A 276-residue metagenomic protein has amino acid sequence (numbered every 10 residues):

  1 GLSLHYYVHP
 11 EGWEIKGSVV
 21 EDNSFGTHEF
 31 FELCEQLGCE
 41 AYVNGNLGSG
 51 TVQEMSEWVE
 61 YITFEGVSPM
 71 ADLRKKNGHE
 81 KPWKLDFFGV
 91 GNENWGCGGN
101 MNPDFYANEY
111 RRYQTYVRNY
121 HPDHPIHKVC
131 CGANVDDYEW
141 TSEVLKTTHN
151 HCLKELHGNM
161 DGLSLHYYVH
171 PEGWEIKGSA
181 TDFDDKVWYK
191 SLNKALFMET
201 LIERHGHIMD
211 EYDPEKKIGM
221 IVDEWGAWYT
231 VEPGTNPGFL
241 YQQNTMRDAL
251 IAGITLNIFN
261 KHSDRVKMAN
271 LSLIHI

Functional and structural regions predicted by a protein language model:
G1-N46: Active-site-adjacent substrate/metal-binding segments within catalytic domains of carbohydrate-active enzymes
S24-E29, E65-E80, D137-L153, I254: Alpha-helical scaffolding within the catalytic cores of extracellular/periplasmic polymer-degrading hydrolases
C34, W58, F88, L163 (+3 more regions): Conserved, mostly hydrophobic/aromatic
G48-G66, G158: Carboxylate/His-rich catalytic cores and anion/metal-binding grooves
P69-N102, Y167-V169, K216-G226: Active-site groove signature of glycoside hydrolases
P103-L256: Noncatalytic carbohydrate-binding groove/subsite architecture in carbohydrate-active enzymes
H275-I276: Conserved small/polar residues in nucleotide/adenosyl-binding loops
